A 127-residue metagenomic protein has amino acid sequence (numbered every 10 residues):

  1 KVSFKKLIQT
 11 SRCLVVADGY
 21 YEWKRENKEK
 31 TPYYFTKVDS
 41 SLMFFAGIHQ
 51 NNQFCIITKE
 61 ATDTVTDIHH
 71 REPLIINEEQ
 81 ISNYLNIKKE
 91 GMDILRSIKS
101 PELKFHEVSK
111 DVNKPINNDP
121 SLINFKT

Functional and structural regions predicted by a protein language model:
K1-T127: A structured binding-face within diverse protein domains that lines the active/interaction site
